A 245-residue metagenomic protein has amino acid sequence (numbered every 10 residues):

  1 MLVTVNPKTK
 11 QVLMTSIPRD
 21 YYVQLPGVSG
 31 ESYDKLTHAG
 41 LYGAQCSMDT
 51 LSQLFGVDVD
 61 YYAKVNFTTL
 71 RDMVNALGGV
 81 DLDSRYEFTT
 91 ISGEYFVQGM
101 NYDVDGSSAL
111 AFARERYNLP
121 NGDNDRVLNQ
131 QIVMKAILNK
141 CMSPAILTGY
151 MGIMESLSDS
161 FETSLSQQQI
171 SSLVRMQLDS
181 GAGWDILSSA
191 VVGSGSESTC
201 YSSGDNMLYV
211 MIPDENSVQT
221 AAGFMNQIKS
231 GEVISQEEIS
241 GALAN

Functional and structural regions predicted by a protein language model:
M1-N245: Non-catalytic, solvent-exposed segments at the cell envelope interface
